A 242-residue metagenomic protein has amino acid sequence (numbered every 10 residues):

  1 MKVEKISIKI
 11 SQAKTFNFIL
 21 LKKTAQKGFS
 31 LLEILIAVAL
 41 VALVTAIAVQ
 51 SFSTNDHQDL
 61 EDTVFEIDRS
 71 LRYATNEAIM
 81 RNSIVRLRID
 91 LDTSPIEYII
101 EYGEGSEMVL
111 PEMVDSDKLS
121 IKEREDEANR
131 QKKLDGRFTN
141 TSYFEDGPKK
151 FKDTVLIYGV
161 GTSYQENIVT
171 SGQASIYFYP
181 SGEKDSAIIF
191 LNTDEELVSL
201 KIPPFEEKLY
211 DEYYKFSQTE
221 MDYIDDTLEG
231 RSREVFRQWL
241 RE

Functional and structural regions predicted by a protein language model:
M1-F18, I47-Q50, T54, Q58 (+4 more regions): N-terminal helix-rich module
T15-F52: N-terminal single-pass transmembrane signal-anchor helix
T63, I67-I79: Phosphate-interacting basic helix/loop segments used at nucleotide- and nucleic-acid interfaces
